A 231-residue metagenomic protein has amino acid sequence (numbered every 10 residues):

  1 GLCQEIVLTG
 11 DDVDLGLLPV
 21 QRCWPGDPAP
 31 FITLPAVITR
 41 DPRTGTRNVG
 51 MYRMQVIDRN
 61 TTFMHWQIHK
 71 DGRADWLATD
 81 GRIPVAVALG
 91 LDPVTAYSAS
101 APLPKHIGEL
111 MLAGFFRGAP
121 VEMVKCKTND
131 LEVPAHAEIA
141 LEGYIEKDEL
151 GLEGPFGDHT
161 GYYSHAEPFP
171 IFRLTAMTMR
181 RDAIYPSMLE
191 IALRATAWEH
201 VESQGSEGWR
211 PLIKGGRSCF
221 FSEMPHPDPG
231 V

Functional and structural regions predicted by a protein language model:
G1-F156, T160-V231: Extended, highly charged
